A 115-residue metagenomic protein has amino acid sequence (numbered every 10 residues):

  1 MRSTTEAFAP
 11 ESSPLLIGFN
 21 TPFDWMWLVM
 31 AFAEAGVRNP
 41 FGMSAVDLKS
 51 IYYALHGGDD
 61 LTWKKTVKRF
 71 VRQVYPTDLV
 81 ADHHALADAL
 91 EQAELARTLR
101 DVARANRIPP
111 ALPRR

Functional and structural regions predicted by a protein language model:
M1-R115: Metal-dependent phosphoesterase core characteristic of DEDDh/y 3'-5' exonuclease domains
